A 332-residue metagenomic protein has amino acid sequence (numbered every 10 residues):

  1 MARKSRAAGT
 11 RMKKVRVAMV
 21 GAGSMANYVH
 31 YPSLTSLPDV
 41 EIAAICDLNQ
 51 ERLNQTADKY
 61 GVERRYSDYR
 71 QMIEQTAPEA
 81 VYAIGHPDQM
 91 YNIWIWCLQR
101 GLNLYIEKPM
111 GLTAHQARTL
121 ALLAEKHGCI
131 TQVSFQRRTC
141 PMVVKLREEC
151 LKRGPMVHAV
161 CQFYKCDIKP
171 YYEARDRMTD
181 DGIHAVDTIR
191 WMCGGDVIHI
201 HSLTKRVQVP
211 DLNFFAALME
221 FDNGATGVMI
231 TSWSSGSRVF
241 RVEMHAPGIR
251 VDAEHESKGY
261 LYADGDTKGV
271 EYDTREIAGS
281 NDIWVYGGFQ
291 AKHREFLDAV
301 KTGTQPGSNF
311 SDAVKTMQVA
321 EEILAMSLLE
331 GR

Functional and structural regions predicted by a protein language model:
A2-R11, A80-Y82, C129, E295-R332: C-terminal helix-rich "cap/oligomerization" subdomain common to oxidoreductases
A2-Y60: N-terminal Rossmann-like dinucleotide-binding module
R3, D180, V186-Y260, Q290-G303: Contiguous beta-strand/loop segments that form the cofactor/metal-binding neighborhood of enzyme cores
M25, S134-R138, E148-P170, D181-A185 (+2 more regions): NAD(P)-dependent dehydrogenases' Rossmann-like dinucleotide-binding region
A26, I106, T131-V133, V160 (+1 more regions): Hydrophobic residues in well-ordered beta-strands that form the structural core
E51, E63-L123: Beta-loop-alpha module in the N-terminal Rossmann-like domain of NAD(P)-dependent dehydrogenases, especially those
D88, G111-K169, L328: A contiguous active-site-proximal alpha/beta segment in oxidoreductase catalytic domains
Q136, E243-S311, K315, R332: C-terminal glycine/acidic-rich active-site capping loop/insertion
